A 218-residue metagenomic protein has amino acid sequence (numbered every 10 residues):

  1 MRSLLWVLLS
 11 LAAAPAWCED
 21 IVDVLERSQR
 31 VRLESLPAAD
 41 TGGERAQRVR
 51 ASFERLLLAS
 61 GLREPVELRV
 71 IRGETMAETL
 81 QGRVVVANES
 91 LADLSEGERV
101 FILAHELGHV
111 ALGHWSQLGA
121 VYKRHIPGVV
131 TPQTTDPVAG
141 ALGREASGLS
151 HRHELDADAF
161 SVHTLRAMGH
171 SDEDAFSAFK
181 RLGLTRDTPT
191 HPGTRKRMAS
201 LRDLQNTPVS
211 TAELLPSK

Functional and structural regions predicted by a protein language model:
M1-L4: Positively charged n-region of N-terminal signal peptides that target proteins for export
A13-P15: N-terminal signal peptide c-region/cleavage motif recognized by signal peptidases
C18-K218: A Zn2+-metalloprotease active-site environment signal
